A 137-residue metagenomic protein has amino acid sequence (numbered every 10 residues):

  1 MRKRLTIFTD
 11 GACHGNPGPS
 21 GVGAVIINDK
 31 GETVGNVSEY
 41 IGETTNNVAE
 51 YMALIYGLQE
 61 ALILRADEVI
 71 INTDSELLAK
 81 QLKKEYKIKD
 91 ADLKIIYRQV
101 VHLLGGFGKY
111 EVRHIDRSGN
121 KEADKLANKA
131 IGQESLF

Functional and structural regions predicted by a protein language model:
R2-V48, Q59-L64, L136: RNase H-like nuclease fold core
A12-N16, I55-L126, Q133-F137: RNase H catalytic domain
A49-A53: Loop-to-helix element that buttresses phosphate recognition and phosphoryl-transfer chemistry
